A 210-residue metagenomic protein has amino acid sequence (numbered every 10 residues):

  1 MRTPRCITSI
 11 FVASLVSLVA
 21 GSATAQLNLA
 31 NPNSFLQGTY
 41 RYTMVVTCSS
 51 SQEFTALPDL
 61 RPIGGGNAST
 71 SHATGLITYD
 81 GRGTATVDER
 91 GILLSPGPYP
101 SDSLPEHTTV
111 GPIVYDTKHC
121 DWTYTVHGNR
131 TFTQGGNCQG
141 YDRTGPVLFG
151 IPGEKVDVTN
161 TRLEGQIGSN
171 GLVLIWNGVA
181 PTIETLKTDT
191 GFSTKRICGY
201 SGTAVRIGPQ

Functional and structural regions predicted by a protein language model:
M1-F11: Bacterial N-terminal signal peptides that target proteins for export
A20-S22: N-terminal signal peptide c-region/cleavage motif recognized by signal peptidases
A25-Q210: Mature soluble binding/inhibitory domains
